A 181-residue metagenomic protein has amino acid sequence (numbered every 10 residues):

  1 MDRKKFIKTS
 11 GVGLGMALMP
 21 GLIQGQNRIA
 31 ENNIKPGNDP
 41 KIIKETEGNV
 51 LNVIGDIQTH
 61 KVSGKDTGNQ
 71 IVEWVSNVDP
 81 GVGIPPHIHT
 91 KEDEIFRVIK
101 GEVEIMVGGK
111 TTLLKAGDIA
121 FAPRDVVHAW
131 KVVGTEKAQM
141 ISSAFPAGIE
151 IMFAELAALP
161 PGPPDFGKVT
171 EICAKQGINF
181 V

Functional and structural regions predicted by a protein language model:
D2-N27: N-terminal export signals
G21-D56, A158: C-terminal segment of N-terminal export signals and the immediately downstream linker at the start of the mature
V50-P86: A short glycine-rich, His/Asp/Glu-containing loop-to-beta-strand
N77, T90-I105: Short, conserved beta-strand element in jelly-roll/cupin
P85-K91, V126-A129: Histidine-centered catalytic micro-motifs
K110-D125: Short acidic-glycine-tyrosine-enriched beta hairpin
R124-E150: Ligand-binding loop in jelly-roll beta-barrel domains
A154-V181: Acidic/histidine-enriched, glycine/proline-rich intrinsically disordered or flexible terminal extensions
